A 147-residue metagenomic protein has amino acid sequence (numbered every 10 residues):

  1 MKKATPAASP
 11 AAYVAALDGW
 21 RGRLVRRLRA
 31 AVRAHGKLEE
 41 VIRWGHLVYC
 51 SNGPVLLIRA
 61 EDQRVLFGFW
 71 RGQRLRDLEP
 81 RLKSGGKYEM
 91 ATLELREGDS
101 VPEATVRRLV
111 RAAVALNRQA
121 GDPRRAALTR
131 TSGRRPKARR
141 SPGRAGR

Functional and structural regions predicted by a protein language model:
M1-R147: Charge-dense, helix-prone N-terminal extensions
